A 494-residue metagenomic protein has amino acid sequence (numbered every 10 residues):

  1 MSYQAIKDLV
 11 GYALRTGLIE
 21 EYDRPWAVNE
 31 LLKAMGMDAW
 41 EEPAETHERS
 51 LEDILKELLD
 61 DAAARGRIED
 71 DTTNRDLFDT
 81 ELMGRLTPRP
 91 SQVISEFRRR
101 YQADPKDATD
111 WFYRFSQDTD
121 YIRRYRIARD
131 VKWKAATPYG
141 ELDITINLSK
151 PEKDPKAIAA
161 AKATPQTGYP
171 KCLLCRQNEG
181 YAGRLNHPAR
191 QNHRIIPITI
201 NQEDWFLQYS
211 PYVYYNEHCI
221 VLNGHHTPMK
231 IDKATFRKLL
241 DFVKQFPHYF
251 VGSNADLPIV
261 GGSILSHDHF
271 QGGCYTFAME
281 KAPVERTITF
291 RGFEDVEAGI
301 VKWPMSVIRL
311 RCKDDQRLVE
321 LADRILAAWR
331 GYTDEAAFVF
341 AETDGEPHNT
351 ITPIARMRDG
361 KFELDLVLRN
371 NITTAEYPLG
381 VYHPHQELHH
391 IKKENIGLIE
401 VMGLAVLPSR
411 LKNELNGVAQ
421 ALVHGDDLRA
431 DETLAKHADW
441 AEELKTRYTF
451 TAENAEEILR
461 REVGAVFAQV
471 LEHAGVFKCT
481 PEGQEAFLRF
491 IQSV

Functional and structural regions predicted by a protein language model:
M1-V221, H225-P228, K302-P304, L318-A322 (+1 more regions): Active-site microenvironments that recognize anionic phosphate/pyrophosphate groups
N192-R194, G224-V251: Helical scaffold of the NTase/Pol beta-like nucleotidyltransferase catalytic core
A234, V243-S266, G272-L326, R330-T333: Catalytic or ion-translocation cores adjacent to nucleophile or general acid/base/metal-coordination motifs in diverse
